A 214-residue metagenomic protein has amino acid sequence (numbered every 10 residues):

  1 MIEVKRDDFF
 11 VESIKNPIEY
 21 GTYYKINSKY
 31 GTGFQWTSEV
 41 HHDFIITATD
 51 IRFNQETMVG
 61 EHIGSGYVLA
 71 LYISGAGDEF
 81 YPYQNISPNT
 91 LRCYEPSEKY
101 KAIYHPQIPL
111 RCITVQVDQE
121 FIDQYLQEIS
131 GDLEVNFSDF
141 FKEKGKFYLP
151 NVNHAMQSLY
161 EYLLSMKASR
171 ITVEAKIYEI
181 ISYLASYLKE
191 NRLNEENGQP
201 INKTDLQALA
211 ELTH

Functional and structural regions predicted by a protein language model:
M1, P96-H105, Q119-I122, K176-Y178 (+1 more regions): Hydrophobic transmembrane alpha-helix bundles
M1-T22, I26: Short Lys/Arg-enriched alpha/beta "domain-start" segment
I2, F10, I45, S65 (+5 more regions): Alpha-helical structural motif
K5-I14, I122-L126, F137, L159-L163: Generic structural signal of hydrophobic/aromatic residues within well-ordered alpha-helices of folded domains
Y23-V135: N-terminal regulatory/effector-sensing and dimerization cores that precede helix-turn-helix DNA-binding domains
I122-D123, S130-D139, G145-S158: A short mid-domain helix/strand-loop element embedded in enzyme catalytic domains that forms or borders the active-site
Y148-L164, E174-L188, L193-H214: A short, Lys/Arg-enriched amphipathic alpha-helix from helix-turn-helix/homeodomain DNA-binding modules
A168-R170: Solvent-exposed loop/turn segments connecting transmembrane beta-strands in outer-membrane beta-barrel proteins
